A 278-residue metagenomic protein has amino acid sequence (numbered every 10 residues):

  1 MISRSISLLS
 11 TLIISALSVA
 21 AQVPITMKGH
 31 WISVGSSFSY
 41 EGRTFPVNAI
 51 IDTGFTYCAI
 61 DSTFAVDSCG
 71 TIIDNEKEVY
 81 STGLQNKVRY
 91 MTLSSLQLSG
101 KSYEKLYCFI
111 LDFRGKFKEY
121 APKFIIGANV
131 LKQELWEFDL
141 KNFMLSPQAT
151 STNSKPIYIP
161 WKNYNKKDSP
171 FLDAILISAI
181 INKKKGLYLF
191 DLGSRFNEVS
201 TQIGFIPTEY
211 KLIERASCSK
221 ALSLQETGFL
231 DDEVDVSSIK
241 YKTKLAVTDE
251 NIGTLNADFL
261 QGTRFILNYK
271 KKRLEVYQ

Functional and structural regions predicted by a protein language model:
M1-P24: Bacterial Sec-dependent N-terminal signal peptides
A20-Q278: Pepsin/retropepsin-fold aspartyl endopeptidases
